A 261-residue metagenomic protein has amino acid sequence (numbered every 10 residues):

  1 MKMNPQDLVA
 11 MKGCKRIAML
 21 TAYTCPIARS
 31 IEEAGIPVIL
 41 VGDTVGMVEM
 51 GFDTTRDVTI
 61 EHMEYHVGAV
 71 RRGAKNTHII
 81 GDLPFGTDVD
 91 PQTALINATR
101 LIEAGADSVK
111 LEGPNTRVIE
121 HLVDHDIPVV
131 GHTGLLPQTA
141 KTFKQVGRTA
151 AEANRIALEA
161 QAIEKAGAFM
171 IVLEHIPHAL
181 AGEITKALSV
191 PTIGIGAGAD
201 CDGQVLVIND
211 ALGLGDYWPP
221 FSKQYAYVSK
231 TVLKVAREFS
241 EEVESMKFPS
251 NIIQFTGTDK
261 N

Functional and structural regions predicted by a protein language model:
K2-A226, K230-N261: Alpha/beta enzyme core
